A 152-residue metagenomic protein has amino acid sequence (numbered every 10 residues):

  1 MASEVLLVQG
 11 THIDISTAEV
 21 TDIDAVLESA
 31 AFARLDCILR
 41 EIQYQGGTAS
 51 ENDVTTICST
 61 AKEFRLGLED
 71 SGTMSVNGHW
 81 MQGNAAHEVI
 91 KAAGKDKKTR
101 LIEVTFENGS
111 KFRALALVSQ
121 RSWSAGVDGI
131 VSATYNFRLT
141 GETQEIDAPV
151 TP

Functional and structural regions predicted by a protein language model:
M1-E4, E145-P152: Compositionally biased, intrinsically disordered low-complexity segments enriched in polar/Pro/Gly and often Gln
M1-N77, S119-I130, N136: Solvent-exposed edge beta-strands and adjacent loop segments that serve as assembly or binding interfaces
W80-G83, E142: Acidic glycine-/aspartate-rich tracts in secreted/extracellular proteins
A85-L115, S119: Short, acidic/charged, Gly/Pro-enriched secondary-structure junctions
K91-K95, S132-T134, V150-P152: Short intrinsically disordered coil segments
T105-I146: Short beta-strand and beta-hairpin "edge-sheet" elements
